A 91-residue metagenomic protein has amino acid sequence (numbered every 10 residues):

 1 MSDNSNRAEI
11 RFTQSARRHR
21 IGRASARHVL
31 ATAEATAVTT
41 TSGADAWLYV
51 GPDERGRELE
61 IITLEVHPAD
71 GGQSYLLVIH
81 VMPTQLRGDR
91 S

Functional and structural regions predicted by a protein language model:
M1-S91: Ribonuclease/tRNase effector modules and their secretory precursors
